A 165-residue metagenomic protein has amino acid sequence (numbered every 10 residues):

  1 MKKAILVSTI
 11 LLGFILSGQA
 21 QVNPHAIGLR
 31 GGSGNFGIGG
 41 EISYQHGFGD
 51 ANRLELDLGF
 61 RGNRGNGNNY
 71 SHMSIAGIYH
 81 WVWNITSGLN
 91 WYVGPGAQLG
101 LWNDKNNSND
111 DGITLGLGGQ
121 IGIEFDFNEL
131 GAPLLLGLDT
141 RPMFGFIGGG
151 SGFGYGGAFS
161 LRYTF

Functional and structural regions predicted by a protein language model:
M1-A4: Positively charged n-region of N-terminal signal peptides that target proteins for export
L6-F14: Hydrophobic helical h-region of N-terminal Sec-dependent signal peptides in bacterial secretory/periplasmic proteins
F14-Q21: Sec/Tat signal peptide C-region and signal peptidase I cleavage site
V22-G31, V93-P95: Transmembrane beta-strand segments of Gram-negative outer membrane beta-barrel proteins
A26-I42, F60-M73, S87, F144-G156: Solvent-exposed loop/turn segments connecting transmembrane beta-strands in outer-membrane beta-barrel proteins
G32-G34, G59-R61, G96-G100, D139-G145 (+1 more regions): Outer-membrane beta-barrel pore domains and translocons
H46-L138: Gram-negative (and chloroplast) outer-membrane scaffold detector with strong preference for beta-barrel transmembrane
F153-F165: Outer-membrane beta-barrel "beta-signal"
